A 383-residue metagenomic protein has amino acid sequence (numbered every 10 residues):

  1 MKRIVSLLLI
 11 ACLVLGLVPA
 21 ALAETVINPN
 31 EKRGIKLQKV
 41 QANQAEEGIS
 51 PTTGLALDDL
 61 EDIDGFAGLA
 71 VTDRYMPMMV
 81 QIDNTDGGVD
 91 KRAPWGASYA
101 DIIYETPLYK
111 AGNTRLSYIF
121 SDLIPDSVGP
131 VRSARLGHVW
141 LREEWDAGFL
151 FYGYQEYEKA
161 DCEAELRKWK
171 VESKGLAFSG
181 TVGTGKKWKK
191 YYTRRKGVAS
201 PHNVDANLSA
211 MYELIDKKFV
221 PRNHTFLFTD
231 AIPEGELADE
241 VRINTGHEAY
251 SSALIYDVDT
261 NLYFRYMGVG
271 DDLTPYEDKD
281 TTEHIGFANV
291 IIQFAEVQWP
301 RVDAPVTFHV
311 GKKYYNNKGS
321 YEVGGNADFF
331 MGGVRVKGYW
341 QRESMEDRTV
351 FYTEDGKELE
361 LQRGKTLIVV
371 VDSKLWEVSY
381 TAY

Functional and structural regions predicted by a protein language model:
M1-L8: Positively charged n-region of N-terminal signal peptides that target proteins for export
L9, L13-L17: Hydrophobic core
L17-P29: Sec-dependent signal peptide cleavage junction
V26-Y104, Y109-Y383: A surface/extracellular/periplasmic glyco- and lipid-processing/surface-interacting theme
